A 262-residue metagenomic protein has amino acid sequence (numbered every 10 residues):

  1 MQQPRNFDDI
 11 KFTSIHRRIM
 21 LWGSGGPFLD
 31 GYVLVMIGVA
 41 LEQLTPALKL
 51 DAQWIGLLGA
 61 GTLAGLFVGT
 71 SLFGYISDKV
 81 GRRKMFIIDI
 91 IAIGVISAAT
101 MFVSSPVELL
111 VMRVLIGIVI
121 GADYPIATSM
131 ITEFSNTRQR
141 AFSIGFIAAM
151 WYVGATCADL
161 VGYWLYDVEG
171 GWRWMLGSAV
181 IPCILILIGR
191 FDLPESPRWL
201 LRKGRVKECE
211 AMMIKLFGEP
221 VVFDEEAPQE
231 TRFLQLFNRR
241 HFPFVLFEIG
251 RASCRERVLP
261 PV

Functional and structural regions predicted by a protein language model:
M1-R257: Transmembrane-helix signature of 12-pass secondary carriers
L259-V262: RNase H-like, Mg2+-dependent phosphodiesterase core, and more generally RNA phosphate-backbone-engaging helix-loop
